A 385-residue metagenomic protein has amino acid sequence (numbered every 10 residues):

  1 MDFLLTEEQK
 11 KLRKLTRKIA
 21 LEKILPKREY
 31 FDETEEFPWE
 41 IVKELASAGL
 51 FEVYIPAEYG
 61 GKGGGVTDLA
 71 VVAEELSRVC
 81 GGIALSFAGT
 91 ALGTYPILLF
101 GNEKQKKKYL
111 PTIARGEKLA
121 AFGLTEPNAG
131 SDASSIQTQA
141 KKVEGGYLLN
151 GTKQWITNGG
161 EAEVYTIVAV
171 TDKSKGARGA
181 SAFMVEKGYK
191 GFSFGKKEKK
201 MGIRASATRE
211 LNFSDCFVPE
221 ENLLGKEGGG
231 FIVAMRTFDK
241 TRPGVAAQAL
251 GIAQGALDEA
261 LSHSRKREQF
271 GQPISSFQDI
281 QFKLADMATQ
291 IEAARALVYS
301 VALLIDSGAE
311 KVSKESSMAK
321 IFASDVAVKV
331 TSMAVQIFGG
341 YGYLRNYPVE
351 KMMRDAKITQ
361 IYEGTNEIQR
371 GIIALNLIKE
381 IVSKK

Functional and structural regions predicted by a protein language model:
M1-V79, I83, F100-Q105, T112-E117 (+5 more regions): Alpha-helical interface subdomain recognition
G49, A73-S77, A169, V185-K190 (+1 more regions): Short Ser/Thr-interspersed hydrophobic loop/turn segments at strand-loop and sheet-helix junctions that line or gate
S86-F87, I113, N128-S131, W155-N158 (+2 more regions): Short Gly/Pro-enriched turn/cap motifs at secondary-structure boundaries
A91-F100: Helix-loop "lid/cap" segments that line or gate small-molecule binding pockets
L99-G101, K141, I167-T171, M184-E186 (+3 more regions): Short beta-strand-to-turn element immediately C-terminal to the catalytic PLP-Schiff-base lysine in fold type I
G116-L124, V168: A short, Trp-centered hydrophobic/proline-enriched beta-strand micro-motif
S135, G188-P219: Flexible, small-/acidic-enriched active-site or ligand-binding loops
G146, N150-F194: A short core secondary-structure module
